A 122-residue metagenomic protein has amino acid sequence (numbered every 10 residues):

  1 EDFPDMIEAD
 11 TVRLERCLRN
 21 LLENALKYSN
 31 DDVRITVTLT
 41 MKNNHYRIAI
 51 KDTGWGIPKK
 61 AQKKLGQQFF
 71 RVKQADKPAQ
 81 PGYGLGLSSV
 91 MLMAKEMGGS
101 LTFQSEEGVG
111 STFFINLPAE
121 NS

Functional and structural regions predicted by a protein language model:
M6-A9: Conserved micro-motifs of the catalytic ATP-binding
A25-L26: Short helix-loop "hinge" at the ATP-lid/N-box region of the Bergerat-fold HATPase_c
D32-N44: Short beta-strand/loop element within the Bergerat-fold HATPase_c
D52: Acidic ATP/Mg2+-coordinating residue in the GHKL
I57-F69: Short conserved segment of the HATPase_c
F70-P81: Glycine-rich ATP-lid/hinge loop adjacent to the conserved G-boxes
M93-A94: Detector for a conserved hydrophobic position within an alpha-helical segment of the HATPase_c
